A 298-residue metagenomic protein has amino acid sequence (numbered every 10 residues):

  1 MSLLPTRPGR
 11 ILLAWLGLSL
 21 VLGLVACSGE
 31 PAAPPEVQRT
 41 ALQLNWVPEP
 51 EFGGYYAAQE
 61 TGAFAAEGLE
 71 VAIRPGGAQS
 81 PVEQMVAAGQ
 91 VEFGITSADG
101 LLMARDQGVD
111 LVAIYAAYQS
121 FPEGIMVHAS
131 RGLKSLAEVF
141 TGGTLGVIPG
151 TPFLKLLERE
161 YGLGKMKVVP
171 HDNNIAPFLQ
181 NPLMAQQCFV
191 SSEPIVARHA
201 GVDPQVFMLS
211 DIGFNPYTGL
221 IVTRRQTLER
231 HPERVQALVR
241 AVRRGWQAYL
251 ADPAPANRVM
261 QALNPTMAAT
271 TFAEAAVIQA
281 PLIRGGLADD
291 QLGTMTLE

Functional and structural regions predicted by a protein language model:
S2-L16: Bacterial N-terminal signal peptides that target proteins for export
G23-A26: C-terminal motif of bacterial Sec signal peptides marking the signal peptidase cleavage site
S28-E30: Bacterial signal peptide processing site
A33-S191, F207: Short, glycine-/small- and polar/acidic-enriched structural segments that line small-molecule recognition paths
A57, E123-L133, T218-R234: A bilobed periplasmic-binding-protein/Venus flytrap-type ligand-binding module shared by bacterial periplasmic
Q59-G62, E67-G68, Q90, I95-A98 (+8 more regions): Sec/Tat-exported extracytoplasmic proteins
D203-S210: C-terminal module of multi-pass small-molecule transporters
E229-E298: Secondary-structure end/capping motifs
